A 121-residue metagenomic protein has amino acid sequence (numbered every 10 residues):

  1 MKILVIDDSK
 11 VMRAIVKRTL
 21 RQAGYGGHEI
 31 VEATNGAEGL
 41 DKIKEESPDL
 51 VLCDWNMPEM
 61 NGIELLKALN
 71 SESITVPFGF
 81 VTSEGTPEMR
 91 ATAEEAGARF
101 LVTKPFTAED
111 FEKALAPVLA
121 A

Functional and structural regions predicted by a protein language model:
K10-V31: Two-component/phosphorelay signaling modules centered on CheY-like receiver
E32-D41, G62: Helix N-cap/capping motif at the beta->alpha junctions
D41, I63-I74: Short amphipathic alpha-helix used as the core "switch/output" element in two-component signaling
E46-L52: Active-site beta3 strand of CheY-like receiver
D54, T82: Active-site residues of response regulator receiver
M57: Receiver (REC) domain active-site loop signature in two-component systems and cognate sites in sensor histidine kinases
E64, G85-F100: Alpha4 helix (beta4-alpha4-beta5 surface) of REC/receiver domains from two-component response regulators
E88, F106-L115: C-terminal output helix
